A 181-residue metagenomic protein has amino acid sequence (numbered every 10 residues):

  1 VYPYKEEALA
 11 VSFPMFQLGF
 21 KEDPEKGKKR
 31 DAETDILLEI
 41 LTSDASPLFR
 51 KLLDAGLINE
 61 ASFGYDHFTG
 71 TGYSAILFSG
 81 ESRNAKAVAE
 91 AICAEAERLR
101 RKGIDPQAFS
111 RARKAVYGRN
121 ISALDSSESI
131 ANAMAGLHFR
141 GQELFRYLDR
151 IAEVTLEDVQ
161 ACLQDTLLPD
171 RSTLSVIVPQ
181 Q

Functional and structural regions predicted by a protein language model:
V1-E6, A161-Q181: Proteolytic maturation boundary segments
V1-K51: His/Glu-based metal-binding/catalytic segments typifying zinc-dependent metallopeptidases
L9, H67-T69, D165-L167: Sterically constrained small-residue positions within well-ordered secondary structures of folded domains
M15-D23, F49-R101, P106-V154, R171-P179: M16 family metallopeptidases and their MPP-like homologs
L37-L38, F49, C93, L156 (+2 more regions): Generic solvent-exposed, charged/amphipathic alpha-helical segments that serve as macromolecular interface scaffolds
I40, R119-A123, T166: Histidine kinase transmitter module recognition
